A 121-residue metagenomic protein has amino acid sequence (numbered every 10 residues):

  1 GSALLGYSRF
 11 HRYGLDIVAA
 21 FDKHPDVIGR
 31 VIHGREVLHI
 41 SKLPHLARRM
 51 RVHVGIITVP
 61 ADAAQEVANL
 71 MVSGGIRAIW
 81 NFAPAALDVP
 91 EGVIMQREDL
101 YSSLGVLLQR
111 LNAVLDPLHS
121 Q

Functional and structural regions predicted by a protein language model:
G1-G14, V18-H24: Glycine-rich adenosine-cofactor-binding loop
V27-R30: A glycine-biased structural micro-motif
H33-S120: Phosphate-bearing ligand-interacting subdomains that bind or position ATP/ADP/UDP/GDP/NAD(P) or nucleotide-linked
